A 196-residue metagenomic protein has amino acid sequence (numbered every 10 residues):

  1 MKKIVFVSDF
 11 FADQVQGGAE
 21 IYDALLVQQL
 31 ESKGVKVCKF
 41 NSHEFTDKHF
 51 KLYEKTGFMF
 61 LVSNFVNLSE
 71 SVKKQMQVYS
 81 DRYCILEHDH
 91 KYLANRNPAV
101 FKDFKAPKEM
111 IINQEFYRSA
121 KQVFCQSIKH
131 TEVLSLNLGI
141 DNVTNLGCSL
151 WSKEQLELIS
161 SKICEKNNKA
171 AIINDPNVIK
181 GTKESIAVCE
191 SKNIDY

Functional and structural regions predicted by a protein language model:
M1-N67: N-terminal pre-catalytic "stem/leader" segment of glycosyltransferase-like enzymes
F58-L61, R82-C84, Q122, K169: Structural motif
N67, K91, K129-T131: Alpha-helix capping/helix-boundary segments
K74-S80, Q114-S119, I163-E165: Short, conserved loop/helix-junction motifs that constitute active-site signature segments in enzyme catalytic cores
E87-D103: A short, histidine- and acid-enriched strand-loop-helix "catalytic/donor-clamping" loop that lines the nucleotide-sugar
K102-V123: Membrane-proximal helix-turn-helix segments that form the acceptor-binding/catalytic region of lipid-linked
R118-S161: Donor nucleotide-sugar binding/catalytic pocket of nucleotide-sugar-dependent glycosyltransferases
W151-Y196: Conserved catalytic-core segment of nucleotide-activated headgroup transferases in glycan assembly
